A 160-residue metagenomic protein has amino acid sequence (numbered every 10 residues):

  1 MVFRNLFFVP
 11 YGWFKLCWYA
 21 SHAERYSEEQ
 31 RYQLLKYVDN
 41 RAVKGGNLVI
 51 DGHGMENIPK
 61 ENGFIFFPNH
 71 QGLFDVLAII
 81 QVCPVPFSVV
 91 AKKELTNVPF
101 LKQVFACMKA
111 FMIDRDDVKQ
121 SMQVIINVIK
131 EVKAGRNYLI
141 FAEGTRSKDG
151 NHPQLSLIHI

Functional and structural regions predicted by a protein language model:
M1-F64: Membrane-anchoring hydrophobic helices of lipid-metabolizing enzymes
G45, V49-I158: Soluble catalytic domains of membrane acyltransferases
